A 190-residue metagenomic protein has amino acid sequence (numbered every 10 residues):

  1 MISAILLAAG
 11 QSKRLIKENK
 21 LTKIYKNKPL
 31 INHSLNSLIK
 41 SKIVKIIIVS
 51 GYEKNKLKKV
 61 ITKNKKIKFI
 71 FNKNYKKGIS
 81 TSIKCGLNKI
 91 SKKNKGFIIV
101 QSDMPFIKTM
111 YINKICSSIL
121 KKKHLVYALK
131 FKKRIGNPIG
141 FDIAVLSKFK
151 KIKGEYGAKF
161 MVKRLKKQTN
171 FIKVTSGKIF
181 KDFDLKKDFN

Functional and structural regions predicted by a protein language model:
M1, S147, K151-N190: Conserved alpha/beta core of the MobA/IspD/sugar-nucleotide pyrophosphorylase nucleotidyltransferase superfamily
M1-K17: N-terminal nucleotide-binding beta1-loop-alpha1 segment
M1-L6, I31, K45-I48: Hydrophobic targeting segments
K20-L21, N27-I39: Short, well-formed alpha-helical segments that are part of the catalytic scaffolds of diverse glycosyltransferases
L21, K45, K68, Q168-N170: Conserved beta-strand segments of alpha/beta enzyme cores
H33-G96: Conserved N-terminal catalytic core of the sugar/cofactor nucleotidyltransferase
K76-S147: Conserved beta-loop-beta/alpha segment of the NTase-like Rossmann-fold superfamily that binds/positions NTPs
